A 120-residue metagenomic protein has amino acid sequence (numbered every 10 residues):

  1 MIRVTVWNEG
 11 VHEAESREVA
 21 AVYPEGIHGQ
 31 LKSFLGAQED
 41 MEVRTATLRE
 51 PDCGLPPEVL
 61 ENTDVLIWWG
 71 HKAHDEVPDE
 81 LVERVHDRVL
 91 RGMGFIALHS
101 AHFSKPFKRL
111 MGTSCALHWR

Functional and structural regions predicted by a protein language model:
M1-N62: Aromatic-Pro/Gly-enriched surface loop or interdomain linker that acts as a lid/target-recognition segment
V19-V22, E58-L60, E80-R84, L110-T113: Short, glycine/charged-enriched secondary-structure capping and boundary segments
E50-D52, V59-L60, V89, R109 (+1 more regions): Active-site alpha/beta core segments
L60-K105: Short alpha-beta junction capping motif
H102-R120: An acidic, glycine-rich "communication" segment
